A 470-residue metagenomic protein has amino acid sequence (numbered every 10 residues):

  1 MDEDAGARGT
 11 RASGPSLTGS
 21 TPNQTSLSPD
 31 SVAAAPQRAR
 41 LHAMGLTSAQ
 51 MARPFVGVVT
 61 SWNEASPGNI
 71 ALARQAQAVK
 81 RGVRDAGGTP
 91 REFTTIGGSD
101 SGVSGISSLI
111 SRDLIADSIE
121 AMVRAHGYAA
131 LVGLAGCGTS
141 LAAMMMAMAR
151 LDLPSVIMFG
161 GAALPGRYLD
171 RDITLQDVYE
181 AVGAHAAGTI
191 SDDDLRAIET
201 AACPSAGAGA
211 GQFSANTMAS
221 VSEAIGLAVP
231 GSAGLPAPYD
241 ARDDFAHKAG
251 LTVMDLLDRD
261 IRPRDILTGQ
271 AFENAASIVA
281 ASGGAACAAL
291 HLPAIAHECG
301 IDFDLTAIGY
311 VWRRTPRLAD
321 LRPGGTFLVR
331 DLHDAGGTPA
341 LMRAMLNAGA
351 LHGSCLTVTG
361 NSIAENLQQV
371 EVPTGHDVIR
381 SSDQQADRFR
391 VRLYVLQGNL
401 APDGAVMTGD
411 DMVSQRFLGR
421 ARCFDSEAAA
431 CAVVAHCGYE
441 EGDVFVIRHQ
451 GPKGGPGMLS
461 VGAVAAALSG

Functional and structural regions predicted by a protein language model:
D2, G14-E64, G68-I70, Q75-I96 (+5 more regions): Catalytic or ion-coupling anion/metal-binding cores of large enzyme and transporter domains
R8-R11: Basic polycationic patches enriched in arginine
I115: Active-site glycine-rich loop that binds ribose-phosphate moieties when present
V123-M144, V156-F159: A short, small-residue-rich loop immediately preceding and capping a beta-strand
